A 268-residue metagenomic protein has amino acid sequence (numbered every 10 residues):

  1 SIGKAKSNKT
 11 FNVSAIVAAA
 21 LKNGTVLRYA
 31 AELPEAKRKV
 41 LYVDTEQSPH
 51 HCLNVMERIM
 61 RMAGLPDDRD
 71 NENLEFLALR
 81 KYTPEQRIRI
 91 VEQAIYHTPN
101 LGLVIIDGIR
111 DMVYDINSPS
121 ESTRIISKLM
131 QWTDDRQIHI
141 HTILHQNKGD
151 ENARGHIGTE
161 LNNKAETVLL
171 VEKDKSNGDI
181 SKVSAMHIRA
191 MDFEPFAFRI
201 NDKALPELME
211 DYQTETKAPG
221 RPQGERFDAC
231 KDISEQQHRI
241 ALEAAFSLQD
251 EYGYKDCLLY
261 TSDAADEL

Functional and structural regions predicted by a protein language model:
S1-K6, T10-F11, S120-L208: Phosphate-binding/switch region of NTP-binding enzymes
S1-R61: Walker A/P-loop NTP-binding active-site region of P-loop NTPases, recognizing the glycine-rich GxxxxGKT/S
V17, Y42, D107, A165 (+1 more regions): Conserved RecA-like P-loop NTPase ATPase core
E32-E35, Y96-T98, W132-R136, N162: Conserved catalytic network of the ASCE P-loop NTPase/AAA+ motor domain
P34-S120, R124: Conserved inter-motif catalytic segment of the P-loop NTP-binding fold
A190-G253: Conserved alpha/beta core segments of nucleic-acid transaction machinery
Y260-L268: Single conserved hydrophobic/aromatic residue that forms the stacking wall/gate of nucleotide- or nucleobase-binding
